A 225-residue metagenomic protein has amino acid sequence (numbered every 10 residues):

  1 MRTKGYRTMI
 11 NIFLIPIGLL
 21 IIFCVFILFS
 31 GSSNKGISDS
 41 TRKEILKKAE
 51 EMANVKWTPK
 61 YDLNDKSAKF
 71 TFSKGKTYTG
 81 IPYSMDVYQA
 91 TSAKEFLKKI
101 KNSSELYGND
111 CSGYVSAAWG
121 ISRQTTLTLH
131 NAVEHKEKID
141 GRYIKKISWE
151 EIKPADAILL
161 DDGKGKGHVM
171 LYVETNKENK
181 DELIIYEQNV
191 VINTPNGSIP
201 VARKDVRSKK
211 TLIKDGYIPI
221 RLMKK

Functional and structural regions predicted by a protein language model:
R2-G18: N-terminal Sec-pathway targeting helices
F13, I17-G36: Bacterial Sec-dependent signal peptides at the C-terminal "C-region" and cleavage site
S33-W119: N-terminal capping segments
N34-W57, K136-K145, V169-K225: Aromatic- and glycine-rich peptidoglycan recognition patches
Q89-P154, K166: Catalytic cysteine-centered active-site loop
